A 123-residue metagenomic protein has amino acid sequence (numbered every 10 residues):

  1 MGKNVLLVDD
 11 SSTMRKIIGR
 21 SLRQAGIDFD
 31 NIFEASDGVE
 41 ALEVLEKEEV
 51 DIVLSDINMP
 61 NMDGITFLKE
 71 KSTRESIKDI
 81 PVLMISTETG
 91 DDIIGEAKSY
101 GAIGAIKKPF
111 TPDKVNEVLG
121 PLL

Functional and structural regions predicted by a protein language model:
S12-F33, Y100: Two-component/phosphorelay signaling modules centered on CheY-like receiver
E34-E43, G64: Helix N-cap/capping motif at the beta->alpha junctions
E43, I65-K78: Short amphipathic alpha-helix used as the core "switch/output" element in two-component signaling
E48-L54: Active-site beta3 strand of CheY-like receiver
D56, S86: Active-site residues of response regulator receiver
M59: Receiver (REC) domain active-site loop signature in two-component systems and cognate sites in sensor histidine kinases
T66, T89-G104, E117: Alpha4 helix (beta4-alpha4-beta5 surface) of REC/receiver domains from two-component response regulators
F110-L119: C-terminal output helix
